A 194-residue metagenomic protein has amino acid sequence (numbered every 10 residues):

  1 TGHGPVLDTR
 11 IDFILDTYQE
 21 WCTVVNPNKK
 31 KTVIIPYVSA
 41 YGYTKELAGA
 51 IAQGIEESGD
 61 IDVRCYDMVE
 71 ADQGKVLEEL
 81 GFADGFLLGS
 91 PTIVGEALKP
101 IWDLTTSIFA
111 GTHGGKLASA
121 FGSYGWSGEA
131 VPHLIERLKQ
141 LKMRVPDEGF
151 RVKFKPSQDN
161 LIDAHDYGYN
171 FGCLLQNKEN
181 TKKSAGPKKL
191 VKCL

Functional and structural regions predicted by a protein language model:
T1-K29: Divalent-metal (often Zn2+) His-rich catalytic cores of metallo-beta-lactamase-fold enzymes
T1-V6, E46, A50-M68, V76-L194: FMN-binding flavodoxin-like domain, especially the glycine-rich phosphate-binding loop
K30-K31, G115: Short coil/turn connectors at secondary-structure junctions
T32-P36, S119: Conserved beta-strand elements of the Class I
Y37-Y43, L47: N-terminal beta1-alpha1 ligand-phosphate binding loop
S39, D67-E70: Short, well-ordered turn and helix-capping elements at secondary-structure junctions
